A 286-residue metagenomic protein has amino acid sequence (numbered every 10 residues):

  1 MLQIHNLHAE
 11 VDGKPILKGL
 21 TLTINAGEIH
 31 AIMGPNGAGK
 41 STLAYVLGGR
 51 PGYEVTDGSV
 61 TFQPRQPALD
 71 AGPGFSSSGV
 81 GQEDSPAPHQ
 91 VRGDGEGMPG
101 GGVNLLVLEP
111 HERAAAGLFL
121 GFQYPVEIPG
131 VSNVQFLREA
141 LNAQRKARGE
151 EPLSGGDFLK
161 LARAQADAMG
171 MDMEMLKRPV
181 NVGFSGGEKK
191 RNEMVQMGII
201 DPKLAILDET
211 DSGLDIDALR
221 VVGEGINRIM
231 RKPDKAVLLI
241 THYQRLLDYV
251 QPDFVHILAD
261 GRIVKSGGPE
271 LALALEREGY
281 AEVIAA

Functional and structural regions predicted by a protein language model:
L2-I4, L17: Conserved structural motif at the start of ABC-family nucleotide-binding domains
M33-P35: The feature captures the beta-strand-to-loop junction immediately N-terminal to the Walker
S59-L69, G97-R113, N181: ABC ATPase NBD Q-loop/coupling interface
N104, H111, A116-K203: ABC-family P-loop ATPase nucleotide-binding domains
I206-T210, D217: Walker B catalytic motif
L219-D234: Helical segment within the ABC ATPase nucleotide-binding domain
F254, L258, R262-A285: Conserved beta-strand-loop-alpha-helix hinge in the C-terminal portion of ABC ATPase nucleotide-binding domains
